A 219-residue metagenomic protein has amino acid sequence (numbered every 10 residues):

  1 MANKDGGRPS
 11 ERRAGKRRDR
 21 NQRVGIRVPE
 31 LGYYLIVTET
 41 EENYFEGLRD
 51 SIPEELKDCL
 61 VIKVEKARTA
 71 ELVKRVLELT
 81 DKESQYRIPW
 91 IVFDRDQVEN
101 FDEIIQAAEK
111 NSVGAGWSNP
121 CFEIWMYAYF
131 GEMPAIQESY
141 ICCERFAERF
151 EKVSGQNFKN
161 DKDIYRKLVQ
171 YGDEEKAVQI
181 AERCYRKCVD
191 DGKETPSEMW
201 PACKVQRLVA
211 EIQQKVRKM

Functional and structural regions predicted by a protein language model:
A2-L31, E46-K63, L79-I88, R95-M219: C-terminal accessory helical subdomains adjacent to catalytic cores in phosphodiester- and nucleotide-handling enzymes
Y33-Y44: Catalytic nucleophile-elbow at a beta strand-turn-alpha helix junction centered on a G-D-S/GDSL motif, marking
T38-E39, F93-D96: Structural motif
E41-E42, T69, V98: Alpha-helix N-cap/helix-start and coil->helix boundary motif
K63-L79: A short, well-structured beta->alpha microelement
